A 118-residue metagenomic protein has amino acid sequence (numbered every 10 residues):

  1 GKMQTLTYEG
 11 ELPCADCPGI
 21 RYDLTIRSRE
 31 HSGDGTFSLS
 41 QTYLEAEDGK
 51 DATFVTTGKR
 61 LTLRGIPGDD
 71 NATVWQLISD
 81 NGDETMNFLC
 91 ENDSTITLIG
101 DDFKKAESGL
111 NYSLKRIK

Functional and structural regions predicted by a protein language model:
G1-M3, E45, L63, E91: Alpha-helix initiation/capping motif
G1-P18, R60: Tryptophan-anchored aromatic micro-motifs
E11-C14, L44-A46, D101: Short beta-turn/strand-loop junction motif enriched in small, turn-promoting residues
L12-C14, I20, L24-I26, L77 (+2 more regions): Generic hydrophobic secondary-structure signal
C14-D16, R27, K50, P67 (+1 more regions): Generic marker of residues within folded, mature protein domains
P18-L61: N-terminal glycine/threonine-rich, aromatic-flanked beta-hairpin/loop signature
D34-T36, T62-K118: Beta-sheet ligand-binding and adhesion/scaffold domains
